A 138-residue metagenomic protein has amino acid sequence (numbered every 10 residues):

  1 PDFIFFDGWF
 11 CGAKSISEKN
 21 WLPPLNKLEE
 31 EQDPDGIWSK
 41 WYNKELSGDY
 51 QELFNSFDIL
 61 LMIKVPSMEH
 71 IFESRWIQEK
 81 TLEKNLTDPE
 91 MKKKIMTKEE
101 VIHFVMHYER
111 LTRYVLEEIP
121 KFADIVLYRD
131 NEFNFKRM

Functional and structural regions predicted by a protein language model:
P1-I4, I59: Loop/turn-to-beta-strand initiation segments
I4-F10: Switch II (G3) loop of P-loop NTPases
F10-M138: Conserved NTP phosphate-binding and transfer environment spanning the P-loop NTPase/kinase superfamily
